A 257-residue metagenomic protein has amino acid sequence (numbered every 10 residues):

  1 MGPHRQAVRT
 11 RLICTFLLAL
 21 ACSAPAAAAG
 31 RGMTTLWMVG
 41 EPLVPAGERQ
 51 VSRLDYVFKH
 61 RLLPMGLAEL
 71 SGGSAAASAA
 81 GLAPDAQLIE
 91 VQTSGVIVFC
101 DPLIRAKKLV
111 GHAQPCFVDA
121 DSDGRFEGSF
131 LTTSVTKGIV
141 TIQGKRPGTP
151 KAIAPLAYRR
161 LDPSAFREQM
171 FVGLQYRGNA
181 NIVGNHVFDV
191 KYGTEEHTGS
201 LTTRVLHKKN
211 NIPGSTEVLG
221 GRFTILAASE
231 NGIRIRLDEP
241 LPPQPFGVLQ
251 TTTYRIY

Functional and structural regions predicted by a protein language model:
G2-C14: Bacterial N-terminal signal peptides that target proteins for export
I13-S23: Bacterial N-terminal signal peptides
A26-G30: Boundary at the C-terminal end of the N-terminal hydrophobic targeting segment
G32-V39, L43-A46, V51, A68-I89 (+2 more regions): Short, solvent-exposed, low-complexity loop/linker segments
A79-A120: Mid-chain, structured segments of secreted extracytoplasmic proteins
A106-G128, T132-P150: Acidic, glycine-anchored loop motifs typical of Ca2+
G199-Y257: C-terminal, beta-strand-rich globular interaction domains
